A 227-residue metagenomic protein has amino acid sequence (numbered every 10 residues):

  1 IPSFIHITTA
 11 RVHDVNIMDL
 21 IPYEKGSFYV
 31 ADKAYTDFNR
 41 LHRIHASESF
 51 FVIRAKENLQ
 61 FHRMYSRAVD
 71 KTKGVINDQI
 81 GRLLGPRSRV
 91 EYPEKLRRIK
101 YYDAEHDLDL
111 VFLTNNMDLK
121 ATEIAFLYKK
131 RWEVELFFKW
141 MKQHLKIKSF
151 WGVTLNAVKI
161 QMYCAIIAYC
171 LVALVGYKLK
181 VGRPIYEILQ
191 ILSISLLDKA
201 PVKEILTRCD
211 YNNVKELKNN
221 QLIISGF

Functional and structural regions predicted by a protein language model:
I1-F227: Single, function-defining residue in the core of a domain
